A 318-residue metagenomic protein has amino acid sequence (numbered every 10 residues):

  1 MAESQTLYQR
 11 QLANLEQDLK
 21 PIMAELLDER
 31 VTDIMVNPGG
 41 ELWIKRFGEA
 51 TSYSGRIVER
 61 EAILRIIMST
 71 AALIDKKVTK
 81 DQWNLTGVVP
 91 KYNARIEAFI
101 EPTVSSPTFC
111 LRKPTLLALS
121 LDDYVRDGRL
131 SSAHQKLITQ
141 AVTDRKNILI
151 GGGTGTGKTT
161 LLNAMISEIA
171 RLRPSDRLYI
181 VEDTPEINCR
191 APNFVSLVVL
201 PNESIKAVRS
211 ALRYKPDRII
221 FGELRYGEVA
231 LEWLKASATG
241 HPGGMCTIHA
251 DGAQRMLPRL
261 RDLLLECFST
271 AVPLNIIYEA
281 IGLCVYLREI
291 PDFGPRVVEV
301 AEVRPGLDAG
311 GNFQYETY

Functional and structural regions predicted by a protein language model:
M1-Y53: N-terminal anchoring/assembly modules that precede and organize ATP-driven motor systems
I34, A98, H241, I281: Residue-level signature of catalytic and energy-coupling elements of molecular machines, predominantly ATP/GTP-dependent
E41, K45, T51-D144: P-loop NTP-binding catalytic core
T115, L260-L264, V303-R304: Conserved AAA+ ATPase "sensor/coupling" helix adjacent to the nucleotide-binding pocket
R145-I148, T160, A164-A280, Y286-I290: Switch/coupling sub-region of P-loop NTPases
I150-G152: Hydrophobic anchor at the beta1->P-loop junction of P-loop NTPases
G157: Conserved glycine(s) of the Walker
Y278-Y318: Conserved P-loop NTPase
